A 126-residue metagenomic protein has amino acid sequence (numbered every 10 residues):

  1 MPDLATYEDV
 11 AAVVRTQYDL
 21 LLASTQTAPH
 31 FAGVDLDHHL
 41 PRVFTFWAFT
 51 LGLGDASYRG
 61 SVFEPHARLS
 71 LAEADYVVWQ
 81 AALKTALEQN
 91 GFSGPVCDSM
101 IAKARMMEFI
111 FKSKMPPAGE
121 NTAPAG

Functional and structural regions predicted by a protein language model:
M1-G126: Core of compact, soluble alpha-helical bundle domains
